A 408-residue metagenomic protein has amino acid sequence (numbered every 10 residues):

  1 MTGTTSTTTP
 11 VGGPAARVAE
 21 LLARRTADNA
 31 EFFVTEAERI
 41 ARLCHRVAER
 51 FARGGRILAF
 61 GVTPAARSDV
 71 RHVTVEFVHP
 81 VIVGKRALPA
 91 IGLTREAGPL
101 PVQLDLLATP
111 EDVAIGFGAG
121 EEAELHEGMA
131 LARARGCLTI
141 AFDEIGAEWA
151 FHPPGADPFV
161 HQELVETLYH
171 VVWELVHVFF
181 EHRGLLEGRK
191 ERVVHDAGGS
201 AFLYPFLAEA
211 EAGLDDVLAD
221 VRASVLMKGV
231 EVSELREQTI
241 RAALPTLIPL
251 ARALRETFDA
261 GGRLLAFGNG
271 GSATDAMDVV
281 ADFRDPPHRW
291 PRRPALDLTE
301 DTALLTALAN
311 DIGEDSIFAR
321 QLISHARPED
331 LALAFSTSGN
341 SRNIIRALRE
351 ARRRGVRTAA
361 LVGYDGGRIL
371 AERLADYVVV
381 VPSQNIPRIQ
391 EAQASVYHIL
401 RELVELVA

Functional and structural regions predicted by a protein language model:
T2-V34, S200-I240: Generic N-terminal amphipathic, Lys/Arg-enriched alpha-helix
D28, G55-R56, P110-V113, A260-R263 (+1 more regions): Short, surface-exposed connector motifs at secondary-structure boundaries
T35-R53, I240-A260: A short, well-structured juxtamembrane/interface segment
G54-A65, R263-F267: Short glycine-rich phosphate-binding loop at a beta-alpha junction
V62-L186, S272-A408: Glycine-rich phosphate-binding loops that contact phosphosugars or nucleotide phosphates
V178-V217, E231, V407-A408: Internal, active-site/partner-interface "lid" segment
L254, G261, A266, A273-D275: N-terminal amphipathic, basic helical "cap/leader" segment at the start of enzyme domains
